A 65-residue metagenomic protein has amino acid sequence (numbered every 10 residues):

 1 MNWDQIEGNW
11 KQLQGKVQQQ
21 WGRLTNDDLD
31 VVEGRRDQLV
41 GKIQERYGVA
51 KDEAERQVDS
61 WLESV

Functional and structural regions predicted by a protein language model:
M1-V65: Intrinsically disordered, low-complexity, hydrophilic segments
